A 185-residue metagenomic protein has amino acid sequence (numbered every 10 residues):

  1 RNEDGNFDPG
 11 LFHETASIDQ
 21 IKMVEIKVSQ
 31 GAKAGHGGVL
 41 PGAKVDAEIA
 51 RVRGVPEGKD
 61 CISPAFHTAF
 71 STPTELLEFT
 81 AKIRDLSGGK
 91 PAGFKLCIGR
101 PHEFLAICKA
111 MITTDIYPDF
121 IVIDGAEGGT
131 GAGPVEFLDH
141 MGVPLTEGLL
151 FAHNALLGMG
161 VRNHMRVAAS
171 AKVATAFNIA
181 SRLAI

Functional and structural regions predicted by a protein language model:
R1-A110, Y117: Active-site-facing alpha/beta catalytic cores
H67-I185: Glycine-rich phosphate/ribose-binding loops and adjacent secondary-structure elements that form binding surfaces
